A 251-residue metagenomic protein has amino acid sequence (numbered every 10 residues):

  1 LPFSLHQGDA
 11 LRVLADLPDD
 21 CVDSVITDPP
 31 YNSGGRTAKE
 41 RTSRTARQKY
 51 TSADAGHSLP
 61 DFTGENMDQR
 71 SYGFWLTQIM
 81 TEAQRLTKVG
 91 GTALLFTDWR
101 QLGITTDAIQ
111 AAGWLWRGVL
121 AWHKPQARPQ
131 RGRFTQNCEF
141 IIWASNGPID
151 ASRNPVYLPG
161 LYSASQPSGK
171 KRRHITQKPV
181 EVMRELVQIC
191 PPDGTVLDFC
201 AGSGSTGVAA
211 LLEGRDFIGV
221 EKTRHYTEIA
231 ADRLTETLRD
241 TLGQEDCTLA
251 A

Functional and structural regions predicted by a protein language model:
L1-Q126, G132, Q136, W143 (+2 more regions): S-adenosyl-L-methionine-dependent nucleic acid methyltransferase catalytic domains
